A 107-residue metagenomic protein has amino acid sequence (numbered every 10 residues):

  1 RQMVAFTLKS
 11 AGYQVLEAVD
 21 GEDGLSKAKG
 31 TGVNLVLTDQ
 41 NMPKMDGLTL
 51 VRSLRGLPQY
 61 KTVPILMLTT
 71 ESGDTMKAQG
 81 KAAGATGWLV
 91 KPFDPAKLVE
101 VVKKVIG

Functional and structural regions predicted by a protein language model:
Q2-S10: Charged docking surfaces used in two-component/phosphorelay signaling
G12-V19, K27: Short hydrophobic/Thr-rich beta-strand motif most characteristic of the beta2 strand and flanking loop of CheY-like
G32-L37: Active-site beta3 strand of CheY-like receiver
D39, T69: Active-site residues of response regulator receiver
M42: Receiver (REC) domain active-site loop signature in two-component systems and cognate sites in sensor histidine kinases
F93-V102: C-terminal output helix
